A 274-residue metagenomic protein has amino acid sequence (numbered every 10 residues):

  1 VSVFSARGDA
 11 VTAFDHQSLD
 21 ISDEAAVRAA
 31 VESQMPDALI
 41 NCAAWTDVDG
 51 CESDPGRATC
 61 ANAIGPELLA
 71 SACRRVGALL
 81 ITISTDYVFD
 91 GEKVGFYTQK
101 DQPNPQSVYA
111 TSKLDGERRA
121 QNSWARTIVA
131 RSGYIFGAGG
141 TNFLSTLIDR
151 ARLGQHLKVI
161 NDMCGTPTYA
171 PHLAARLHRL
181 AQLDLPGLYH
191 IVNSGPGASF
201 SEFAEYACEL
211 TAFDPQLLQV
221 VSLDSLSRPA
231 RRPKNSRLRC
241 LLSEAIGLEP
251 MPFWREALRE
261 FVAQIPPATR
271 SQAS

Functional and structural regions predicted by a protein language model:
S5-A29: Adenosine-cofactor binding site in Rossmann-like domains, unifying the SAM/SAH pocket of S-adenosylmethionine-dependent
F14, L39-A43, L80-T85, D90 (+1 more regions): SDR active-site strand-loop-helix element
E24-A61: NAD(P)H-binding glycine-rich loop region in Rossmannoid oxidoreductase-like domains and their noncatalytic homologs
S53-I81: NAD(P)-cofactor binding segment of oxidoreductase domains
C60, I64-L68, V88-A130, Y134-I135: Catalytic helix-loop patch of NAD(P)-dependent Rossmann-fold dehydrogenases
R118-P167, P171-H178: NAD(P)-dependent short-chain dehydrogenase/reductase
R176, L183-P229, K234, T269-A273: Mid/C-terminal beta-alpha module of Rossmann-like enzyme folds, strongest in SDR-family dehydrogenases/epimerases
K234-S274: C-terminal amphipathic/interface module of NAD(P)-dependent oxidoreductases and related NAD-binding regulators
